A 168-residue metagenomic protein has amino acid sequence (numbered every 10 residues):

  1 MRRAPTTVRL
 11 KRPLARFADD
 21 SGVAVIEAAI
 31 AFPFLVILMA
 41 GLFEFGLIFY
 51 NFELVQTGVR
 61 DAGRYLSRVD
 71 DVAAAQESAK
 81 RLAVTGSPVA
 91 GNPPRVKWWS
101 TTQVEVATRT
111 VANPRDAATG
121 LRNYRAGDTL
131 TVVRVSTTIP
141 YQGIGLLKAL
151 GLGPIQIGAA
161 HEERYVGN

Functional and structural regions predicted by a protein language model:
M1-S21: N-terminal leader/signal peptides at the extreme start of proteins
R2-T6, F52, R60-N168: Short, conserved structural patches
R16, A31-P33, P140: Intrinsic disorder/low-structure terminal segments
D20-F34, E44-F45: N-terminal signal-anchor/signal peptide hydrophobic helix marking the start of the first transmembrane segment
I26, A40-G63: Amphipathic alpha-helical segments typified by the pilin-like N-terminal helix that continues immediately C-terminal
